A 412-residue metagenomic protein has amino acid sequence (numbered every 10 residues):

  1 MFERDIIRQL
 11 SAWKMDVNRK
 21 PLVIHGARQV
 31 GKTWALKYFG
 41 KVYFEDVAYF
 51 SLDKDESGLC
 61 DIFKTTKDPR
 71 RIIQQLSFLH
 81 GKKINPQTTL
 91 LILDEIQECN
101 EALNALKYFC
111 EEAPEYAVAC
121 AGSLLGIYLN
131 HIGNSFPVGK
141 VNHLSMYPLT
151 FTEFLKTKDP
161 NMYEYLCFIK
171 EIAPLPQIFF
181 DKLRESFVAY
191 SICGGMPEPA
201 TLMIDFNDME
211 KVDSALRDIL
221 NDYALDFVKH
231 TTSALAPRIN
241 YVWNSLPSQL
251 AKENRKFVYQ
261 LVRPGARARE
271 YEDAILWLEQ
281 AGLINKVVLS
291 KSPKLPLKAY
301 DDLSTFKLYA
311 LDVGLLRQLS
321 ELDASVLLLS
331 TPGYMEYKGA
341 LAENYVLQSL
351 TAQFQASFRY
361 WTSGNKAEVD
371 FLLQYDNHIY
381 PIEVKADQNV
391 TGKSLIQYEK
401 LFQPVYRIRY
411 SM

Functional and structural regions predicted by a protein language model:
M1-M15: N-terminal pre-Walker A segment at the start of P-loop NTPase domains
I24: Hydrophobic anchor at the beta1->P-loop junction of P-loop NTPases
K32: Conserved lysine of the Walker
A35, F39: Hydrophobic positions on the alpha1 helix immediately C-terminal to the Walker A/P-loop
K54-P86: Short glycine-rich substrate-engagement loop in P-loop NTPases that contacts/grips substrate
I92, A117-S123, S145: Structural recognition of the conserved hydrophobic beta-strand(s) that form the central parallel beta-sheet of P-loop
L129-A251: Interdomain motor-coupling "hinge/lid" segment immediately C-terminal to the ATP-binding subdomain of NTP-driven enzymes
M196, T201-L373: Accessory nucleic acid-recognition modules appended to NTPase machines
